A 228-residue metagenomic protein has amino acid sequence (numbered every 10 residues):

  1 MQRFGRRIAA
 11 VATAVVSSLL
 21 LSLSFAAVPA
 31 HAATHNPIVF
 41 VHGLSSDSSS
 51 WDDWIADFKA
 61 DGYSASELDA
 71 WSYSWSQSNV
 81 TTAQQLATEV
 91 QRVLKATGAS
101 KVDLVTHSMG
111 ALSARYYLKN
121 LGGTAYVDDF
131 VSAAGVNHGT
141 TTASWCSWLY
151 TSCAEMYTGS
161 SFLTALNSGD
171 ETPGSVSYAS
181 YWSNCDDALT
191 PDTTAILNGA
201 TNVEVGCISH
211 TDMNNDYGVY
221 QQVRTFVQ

Functional and structural regions predicted by a protein language model:
M1-A32: Secretory targeting and sorting signals
Q2, W54-D57, D69-Y73, T81-Q85 (+1 more regions): Serine-hydrolase catalytic machinery in alpha/beta-hydrolase-like enzymes
A33-A70: Short, surface-exposed "cap/lid" segments of acyl-processing enzymes
N36-H42, G62-A65, S76-G169: Serine-dependent carboxylesterase/thioesterase catalytic core of lipase-like alpha/beta-hydrolase/SGNH enzymes
I38, E67-A70, F130, Y178-S180 (+1 more regions): Conserved beta-strand scaffold positions in the cores of enzyme catalytic domains, especially in NTP/NDP-utilizing
W51-D52, V80-A83, P191, D216-Y217: Conserved strand-to-helix beginnings and helix N-cap segments that scaffold or border functional pockets
E171-Q228: C-terminal catalytic-base region of ester-bond hydrolases, centering on the histidine of the charge-relay
